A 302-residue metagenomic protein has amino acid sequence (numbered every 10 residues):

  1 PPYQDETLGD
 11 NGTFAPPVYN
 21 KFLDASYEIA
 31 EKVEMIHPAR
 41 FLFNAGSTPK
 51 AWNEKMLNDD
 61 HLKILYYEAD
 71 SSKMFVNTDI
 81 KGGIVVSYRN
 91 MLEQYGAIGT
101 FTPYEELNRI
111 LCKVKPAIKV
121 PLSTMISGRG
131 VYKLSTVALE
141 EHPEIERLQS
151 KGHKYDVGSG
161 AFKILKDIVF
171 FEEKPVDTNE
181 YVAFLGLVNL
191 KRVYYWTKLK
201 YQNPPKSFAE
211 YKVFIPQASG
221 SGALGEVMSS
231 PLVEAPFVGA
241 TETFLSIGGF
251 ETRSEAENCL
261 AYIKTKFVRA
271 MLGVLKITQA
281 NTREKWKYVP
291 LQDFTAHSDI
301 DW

Functional and structural regions predicted by a protein language model:
P2-K73, V86-R89, C259: Conserved Class I SAM-dependent methyltransferase catalytic core
S71-T243, I247-W302: C-terminal substrate-recognition regions of SAM-dependent nucleic acid methyltransferases
